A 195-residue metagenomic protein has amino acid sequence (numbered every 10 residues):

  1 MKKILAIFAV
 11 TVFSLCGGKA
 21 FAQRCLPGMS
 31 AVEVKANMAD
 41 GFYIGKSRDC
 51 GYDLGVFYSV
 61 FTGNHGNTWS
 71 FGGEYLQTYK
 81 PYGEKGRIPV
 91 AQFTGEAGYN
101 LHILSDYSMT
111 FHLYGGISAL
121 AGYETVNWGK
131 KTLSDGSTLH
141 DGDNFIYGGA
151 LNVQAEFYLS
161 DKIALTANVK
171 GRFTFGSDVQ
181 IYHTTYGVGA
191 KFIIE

Functional and structural regions predicted by a protein language model:
M1-M29, E195: Cleavable N-terminal export/targeting peptides
K3, R24-G28, G63-N67, S105-L113 (+2 more regions): Short coil turns and loop connectors of transmembrane beta-barrels in diderm outer membranes and organellar homologs
F21-T78, K191-E195: Short glycine/proline- and aromatic-enriched beta-strand/turn motifs that initiate or cap beta-hairpins
G28-S30, R48-L54, R87-G95, F111 (+2 more regions): Residues that define the transmembrane beta-barrel architecture of outer-membrane proteins
A31-M38, Y75-P81, G129-D135, A164-K170: Flexible, solvent-exposed coil segments and beta strand-coil junctions, predominantly the extracellular/periplasmic
G41-I44, P81-I88, S134-D141, F173-S177: Extracellular loop and loop/strand-boundary signature of outer-membrane beta-barrel proteins
F57-S134, F192-E195: Gram-negative (and chloroplast) outer-membrane scaffold detector with strong preference for beta-barrel transmembrane
T78, G149-E195: Predominantly the C-terminal beta-signal and adjacent terminal strand-loop region of outer-membrane beta-barrel
